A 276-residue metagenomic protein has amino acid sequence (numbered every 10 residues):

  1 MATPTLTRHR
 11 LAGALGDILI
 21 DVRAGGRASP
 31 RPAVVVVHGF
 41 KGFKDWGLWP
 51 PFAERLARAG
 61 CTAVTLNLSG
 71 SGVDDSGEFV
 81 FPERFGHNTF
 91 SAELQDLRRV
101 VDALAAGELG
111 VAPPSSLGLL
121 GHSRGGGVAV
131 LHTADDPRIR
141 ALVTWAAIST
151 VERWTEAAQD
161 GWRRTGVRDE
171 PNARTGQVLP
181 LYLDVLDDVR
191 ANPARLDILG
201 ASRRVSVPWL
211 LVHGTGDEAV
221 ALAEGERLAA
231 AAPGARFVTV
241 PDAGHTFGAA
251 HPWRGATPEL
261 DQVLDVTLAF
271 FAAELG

Functional and structural regions predicted by a protein language model:
M1-R27: N-terminal cap/lid segment of alpha/beta-hydrolase-fold proteins
R27-S69: Short, surface-exposed "cap/lid" segments of acyl-processing enzymes
W49, V207, A221-A230: Short alpha-helix in the alpha/beta-hydrolase fold that links the catalytic acid
R84-E108: Alpha/beta-hydrolase active-site loop
V100-R163: Primarily recognizes the serine-hydrolase "nucleophile elbow" in alpha/beta-hydrolase and SGNH/GDSL folds
Y182-A201: Active-site nucleophile elbow and catalytic-triad environment of alpha/beta-hydrolase enzymes
R204-S206, L211-H213, D217: Short beta-strand/loop motif that positions the catalytic acidic residue of the alpha/beta-hydrolase fold
A243, F247, H251-G276: Catalytic active-site module of serine/aspartate enzymes centered on a nucleophile-bearing elbow/loop
